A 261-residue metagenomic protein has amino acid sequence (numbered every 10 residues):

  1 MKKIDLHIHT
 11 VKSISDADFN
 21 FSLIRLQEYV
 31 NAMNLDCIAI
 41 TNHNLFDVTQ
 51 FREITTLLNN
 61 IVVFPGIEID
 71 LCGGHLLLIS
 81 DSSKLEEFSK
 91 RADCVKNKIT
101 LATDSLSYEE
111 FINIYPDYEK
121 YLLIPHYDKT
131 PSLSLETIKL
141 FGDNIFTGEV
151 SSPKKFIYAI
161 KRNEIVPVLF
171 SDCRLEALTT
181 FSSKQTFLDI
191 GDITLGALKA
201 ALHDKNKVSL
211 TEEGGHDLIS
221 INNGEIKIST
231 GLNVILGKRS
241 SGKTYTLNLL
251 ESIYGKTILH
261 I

Functional and structural regions predicted by a protein language model:
M1-Y29, M33-N34, D47-F64, C72-E86 (+3 more regions): Charged catalytic cores and adjacent phosphate/nucleic-acid-binding surfaces used for phosphate/nucleic-acid chemistry
A39-I40, E149: Conserved beta-strand positions in the central sheet of alpha/beta enzyme cores
I40-N42, F170: Acidic beta-strand-to-loop metal/phosphate-binding motif
H43, E68: Short, ordered loop/turn segments at secondary-structure junctions
I79-Y115: Binuclear metal-dependent hydrolase catalytic cores centered on His/Asp/Glu-rich metal-binding motifs
K243-L250: Post-Walker A alpha-helix
S252-H260: Post-Walker A helix-loop "phosphate-sensing" segment adjacent to the P-loop in P-loop NTPases
